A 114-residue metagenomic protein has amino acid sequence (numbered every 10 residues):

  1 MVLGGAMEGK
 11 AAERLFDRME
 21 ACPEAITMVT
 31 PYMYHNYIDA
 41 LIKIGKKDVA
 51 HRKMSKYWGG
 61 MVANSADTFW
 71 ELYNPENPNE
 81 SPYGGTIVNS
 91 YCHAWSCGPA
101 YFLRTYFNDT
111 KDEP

Functional and structural regions predicted by a protein language model:
M1-P114: Active-site core of glycosidic bond-cleaving carbohydrate-active enzymes
